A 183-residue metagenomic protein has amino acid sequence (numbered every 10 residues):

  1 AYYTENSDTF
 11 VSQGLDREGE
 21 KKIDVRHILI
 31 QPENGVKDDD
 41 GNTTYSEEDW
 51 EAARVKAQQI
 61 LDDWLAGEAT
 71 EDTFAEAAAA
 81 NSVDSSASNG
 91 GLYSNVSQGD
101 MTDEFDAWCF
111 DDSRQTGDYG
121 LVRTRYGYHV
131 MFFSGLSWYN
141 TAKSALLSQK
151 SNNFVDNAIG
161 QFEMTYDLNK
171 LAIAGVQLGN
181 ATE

Functional and structural regions predicted by a protein language model:
A1-A52, A79, Q98-E183: PPIase-associated folding chaperone regions across multiple families
V55, Q59-E104, S134-G135: Peptidyl-prolyl cis-trans isomerase
